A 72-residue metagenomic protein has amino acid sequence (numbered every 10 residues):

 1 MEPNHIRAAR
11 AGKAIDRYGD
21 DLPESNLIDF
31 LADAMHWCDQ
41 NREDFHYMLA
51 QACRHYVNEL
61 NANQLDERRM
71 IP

Functional and structural regions predicted by a protein language model:
M1-P3, N58, Q64-P72: Short intrinsically disordered terminal tails
M1-S25: N-terminal acidic leader/helix
Y18-L22, A34, A62: Aromatic-enriched hydrophobic runs in primary sequence
P23-A52: An amphipathic alpha-helical micro-motif enriched in hydrophobic residues with embedded/adjacent acidic residues
A52-C53, R69: A glycine- and charged-residue-rich anion-binding loop/surface
